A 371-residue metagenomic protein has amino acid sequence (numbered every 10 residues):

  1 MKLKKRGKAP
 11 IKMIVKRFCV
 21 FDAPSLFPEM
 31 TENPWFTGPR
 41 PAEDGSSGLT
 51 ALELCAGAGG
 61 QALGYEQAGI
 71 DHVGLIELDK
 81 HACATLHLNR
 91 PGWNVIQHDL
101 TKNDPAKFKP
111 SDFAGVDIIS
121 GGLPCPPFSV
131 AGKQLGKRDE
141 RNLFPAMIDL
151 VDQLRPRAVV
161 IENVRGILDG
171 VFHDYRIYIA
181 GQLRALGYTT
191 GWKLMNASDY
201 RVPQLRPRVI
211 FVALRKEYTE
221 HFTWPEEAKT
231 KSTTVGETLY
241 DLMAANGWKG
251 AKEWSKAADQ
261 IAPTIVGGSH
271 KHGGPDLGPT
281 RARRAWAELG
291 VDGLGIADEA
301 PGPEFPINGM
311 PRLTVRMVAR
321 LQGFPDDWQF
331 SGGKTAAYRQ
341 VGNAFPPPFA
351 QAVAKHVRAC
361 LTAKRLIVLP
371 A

Functional and structural regions predicted by a protein language model:
K2-F18, L26, A244-A371: C-terminal target-recognition/interaction regions appended to catalytic cores
V15-R155, R165-D169, D174-R176: Core alpha/beta nucleotide-donor-binding catalytic domains of modification enzymes
H98, K193-M195, G333: Conserved beta-strand termini and adjacent loop/short-helix elements that scaffold enzyme active sites in alpha/beta
N103-V116, L123-A287: Class I S-adenosyl-L-methionine
